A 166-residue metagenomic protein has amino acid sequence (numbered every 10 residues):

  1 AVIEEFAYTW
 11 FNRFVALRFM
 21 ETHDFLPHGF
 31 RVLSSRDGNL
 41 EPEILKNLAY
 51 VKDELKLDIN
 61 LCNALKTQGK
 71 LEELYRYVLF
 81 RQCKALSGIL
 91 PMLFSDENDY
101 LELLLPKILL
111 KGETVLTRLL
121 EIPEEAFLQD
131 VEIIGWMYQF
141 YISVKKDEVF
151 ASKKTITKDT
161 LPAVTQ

Functional and structural regions predicted by a protein language model:
A1-Q166: Preference for the N-terminal adenyl/adenosyl cofactor-binding alpha/beta module
